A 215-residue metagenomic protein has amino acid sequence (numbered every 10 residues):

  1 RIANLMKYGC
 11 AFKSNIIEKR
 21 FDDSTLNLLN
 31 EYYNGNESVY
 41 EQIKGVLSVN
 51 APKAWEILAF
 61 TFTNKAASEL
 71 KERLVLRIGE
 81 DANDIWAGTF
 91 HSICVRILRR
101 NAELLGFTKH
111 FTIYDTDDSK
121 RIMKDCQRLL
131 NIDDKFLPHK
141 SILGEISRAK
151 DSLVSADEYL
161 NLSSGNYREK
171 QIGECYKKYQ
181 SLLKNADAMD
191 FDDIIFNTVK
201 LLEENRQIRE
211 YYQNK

Functional and structural regions predicted by a protein language model:
R1-T108, I113, A186, E210: P-loop NTPase Walker
M6, L183, L202-R206: Structural motif corresponding to the C-terminal cap of alpha-helices
T61, S163, I195-T198: A general structural motif at alpha-helix termini
A82-I85, E103-D193: ATP-hydrolysis module of ASCE/P-loop NTPase motor domains, specifically the Walker B Asp-Glu catalytic pair
A188-N197, L202-E204: Short glycine-rich substrate-engagement loop in P-loop NTPases that contacts/grips substrate
Y211-K215: SF2 helicase catalytic motif II
